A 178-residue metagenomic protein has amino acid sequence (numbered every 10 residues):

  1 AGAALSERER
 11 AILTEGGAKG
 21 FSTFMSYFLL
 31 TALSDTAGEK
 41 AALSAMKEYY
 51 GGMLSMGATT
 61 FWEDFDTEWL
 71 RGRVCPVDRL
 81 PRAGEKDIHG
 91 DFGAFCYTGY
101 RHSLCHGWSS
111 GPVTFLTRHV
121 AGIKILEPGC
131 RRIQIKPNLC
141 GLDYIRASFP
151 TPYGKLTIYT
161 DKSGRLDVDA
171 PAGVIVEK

Functional and structural regions predicted by a protein language model:
A1, S22-S34, S109-R118: Well-ordered alpha-helical segments within folded domains of soluble proteins
A1-G2, E9-E15, L33, I158-D161 (+2 more regions): Alpha-helix C-terminal capping segments
G2-A11, S34-M46, I125: Structural helix-adjacent loops and short alpha-helical linkers that scaffold large soluble proteins
A3-R8, A18-K19, I88-A94: Short amphipathic alpha-helical segments, especially helix-boundary/capping motifs
L5, M25, G38-A41, P112 (+1 more regions): General structural feature for long, well-ordered alpha-helical segments within catalytic domains of soluble enzymes
E9-S26, Y100-H106: Solvent-exposed loop and edge beta-strand segments that line ligand/cofactor-binding and catalytic clefts
G17-M56: Repeat-solenoid scaffold signature
L43-K178: Non-catalytic C-terminal accessory modules of carbohydrate-active enzymes
